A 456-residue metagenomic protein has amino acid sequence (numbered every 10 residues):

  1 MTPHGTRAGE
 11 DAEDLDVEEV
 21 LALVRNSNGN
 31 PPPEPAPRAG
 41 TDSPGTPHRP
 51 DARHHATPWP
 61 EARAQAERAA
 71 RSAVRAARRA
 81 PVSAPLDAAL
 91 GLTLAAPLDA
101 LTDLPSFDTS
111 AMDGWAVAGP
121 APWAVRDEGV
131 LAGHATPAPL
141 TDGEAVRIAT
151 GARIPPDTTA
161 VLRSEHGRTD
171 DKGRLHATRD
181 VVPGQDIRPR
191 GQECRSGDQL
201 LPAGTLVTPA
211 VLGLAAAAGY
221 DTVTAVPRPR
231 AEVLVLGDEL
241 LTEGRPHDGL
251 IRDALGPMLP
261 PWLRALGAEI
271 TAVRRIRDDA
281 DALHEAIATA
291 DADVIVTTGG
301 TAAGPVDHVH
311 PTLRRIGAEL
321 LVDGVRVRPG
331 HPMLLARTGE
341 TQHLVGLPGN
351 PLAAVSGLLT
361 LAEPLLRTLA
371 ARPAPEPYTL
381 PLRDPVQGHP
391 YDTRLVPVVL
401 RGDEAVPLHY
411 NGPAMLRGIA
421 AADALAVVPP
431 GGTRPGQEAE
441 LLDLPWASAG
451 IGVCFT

Functional and structural regions predicted by a protein language model:
T2-D221: Phosphate-interaction motifs
H4, S27, A66-A73, A218-D221 (+8 more regions): Change "in soluble alpha/beta enzymes" to "in soluble alpha/beta proteins
P60, T109, T312-T456: Flexible glycine/proline-rich
D108-S110, A135-T141, I154-P155, R168-D170 (+12 more regions): Solvent-exposed alpha-helices and their adjacent loops that cap or buttress functional pockets in soluble metabolic
A132, R275-L283, V327-P332: Short acidic loop-to-helix transition motifs that present clustered carboxylates
T150, L236-G237, V294-T312, E319 (+1 more regions): Glycine-rich beta-strand-to-loop/alpha-helix junction loops that act as flexible
D186-T297: Phosphate-binding glycine-rich loops and their immediate beta-loop-alpha structural context
